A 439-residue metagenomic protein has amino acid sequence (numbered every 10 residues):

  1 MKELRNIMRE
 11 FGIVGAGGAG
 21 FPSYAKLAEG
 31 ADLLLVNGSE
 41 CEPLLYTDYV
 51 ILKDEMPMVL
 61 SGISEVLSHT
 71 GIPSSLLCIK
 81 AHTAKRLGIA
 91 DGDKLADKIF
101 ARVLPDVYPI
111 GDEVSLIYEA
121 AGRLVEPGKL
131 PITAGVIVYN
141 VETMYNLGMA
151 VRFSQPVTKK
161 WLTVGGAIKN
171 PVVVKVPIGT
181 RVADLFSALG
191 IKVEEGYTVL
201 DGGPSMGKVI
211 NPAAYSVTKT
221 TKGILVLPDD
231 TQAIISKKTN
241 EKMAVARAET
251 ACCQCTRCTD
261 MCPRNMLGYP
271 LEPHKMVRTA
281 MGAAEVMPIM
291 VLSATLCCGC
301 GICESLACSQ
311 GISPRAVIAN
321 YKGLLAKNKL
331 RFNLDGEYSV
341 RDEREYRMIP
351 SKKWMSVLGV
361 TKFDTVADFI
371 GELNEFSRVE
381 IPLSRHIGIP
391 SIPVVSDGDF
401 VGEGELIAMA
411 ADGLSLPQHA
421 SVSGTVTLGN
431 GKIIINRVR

Functional and structural regions predicted by a protein language model:
G17, L44-L45, G122, P288 (+6 more regions): Flanking helices and flexible, charged tails adjoining ferredoxin-like Fe-S electron-transfer domains in multi-subunit
L35-D48, I168: Gly-rich Lys/Arg/Thr-decorated short loops/hinges at beta-loop-alpha junctions or inter-strand turns that position
K53-T70: Histidine-anchored nucleotide/phosphate-binding helix
I72-V182, A188-E195, G203-P204, I210: Hydrophobic alpha-helical positions that pack around
V176, T218, V395-V401: Short, well-ordered loop/turn sites that connect or cap secondary structure elements
P204-M206, E241-A244, S415-N430: Short, compositionally biased
L227-E249, T259, R264-R341: Ferredoxin-type iron-sulfur electron-transfer modules in oxidoreductases and energy-metabolism complexes
Q232-S236, A408-S421: Short, Lys/Arg- and Gly-enriched loop/turn segments at beta-strand edges
